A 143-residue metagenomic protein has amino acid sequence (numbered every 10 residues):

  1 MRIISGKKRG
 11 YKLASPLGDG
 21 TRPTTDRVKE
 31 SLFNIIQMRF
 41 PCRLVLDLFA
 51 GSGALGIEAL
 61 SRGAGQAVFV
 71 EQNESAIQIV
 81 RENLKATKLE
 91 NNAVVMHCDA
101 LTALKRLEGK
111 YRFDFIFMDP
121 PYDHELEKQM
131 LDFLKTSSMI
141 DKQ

Functional and structural regions predicted by a protein language model:
M1-Q143: Class I S-adenosyl-L-methionine-dependent methyltransferase catalytic core
